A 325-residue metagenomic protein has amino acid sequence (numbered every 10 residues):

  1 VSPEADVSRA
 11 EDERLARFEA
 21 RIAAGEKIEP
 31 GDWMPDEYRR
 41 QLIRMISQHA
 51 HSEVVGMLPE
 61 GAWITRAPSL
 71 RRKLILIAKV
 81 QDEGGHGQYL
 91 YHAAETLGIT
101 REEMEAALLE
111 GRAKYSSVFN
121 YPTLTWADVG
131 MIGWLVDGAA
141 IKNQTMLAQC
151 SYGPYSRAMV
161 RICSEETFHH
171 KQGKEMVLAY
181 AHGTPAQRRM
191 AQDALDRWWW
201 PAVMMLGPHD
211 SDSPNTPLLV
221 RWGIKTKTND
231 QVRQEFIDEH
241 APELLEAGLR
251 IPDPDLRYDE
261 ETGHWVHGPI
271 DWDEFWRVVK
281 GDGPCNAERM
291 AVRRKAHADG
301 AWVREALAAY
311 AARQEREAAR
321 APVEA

Functional and structural regions predicted by a protein language model:
V1-M34, R72, V303-A325: Extreme N-terminal leader/anchor segments
S2-A16, K79-A107, K174-V177: Conserved alpha-helical segments that form or flank metal/cofactor-binding pockets of metalloenzymes
K27-S47, A107-G133, C150, G183-Q187 (+1 more regions): Acidic/His metal-coordination segments adjacent to aromatic residues that form catalytic metal sites in metalloenzymes
D32-Y38, G56-A78, A140-Y155: Helix-loop segments that flank and shape redox-cofactor active sites
Y38-H49, P68-H86, V129, P154-E166 (+1 more regions): Alpha-helical scaffold segments that form or flank carboxylate-/histidine-based iron centers
F119-Q172: Internal, conserved structured core segments that host functional sites
C150-P201: Glycine- and acidic-residue-rich phosphate-binding/metal-coordinating active-site segment common to enzymes that handle
R189-A325: Extended, helix-rich structural scaffolds rather than catalytic motifs
